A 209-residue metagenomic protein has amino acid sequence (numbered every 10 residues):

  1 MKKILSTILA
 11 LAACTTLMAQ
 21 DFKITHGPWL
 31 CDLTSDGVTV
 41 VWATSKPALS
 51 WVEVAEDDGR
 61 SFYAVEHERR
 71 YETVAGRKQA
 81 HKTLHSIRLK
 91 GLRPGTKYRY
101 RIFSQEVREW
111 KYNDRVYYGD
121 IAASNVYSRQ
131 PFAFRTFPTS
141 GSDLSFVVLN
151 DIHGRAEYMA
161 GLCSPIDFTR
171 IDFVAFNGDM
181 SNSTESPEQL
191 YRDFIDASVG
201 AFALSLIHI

Functional and structural regions predicted by a protein language model:
M1-F22: Bacterial Sec-dependent N-terminal signal peptides
A19-V148, F168-R170: Acidic, histidine-bearing metal-coordination/catalytic regions of metal-dependent phosphoesterases
W42, R170-E185: Active-site beta-strand/loop signature of hydrolases that rely on acidic residues for catalysis
L149-H153, G178-M180: Active-site metal-binding loops of divalent metal-dependent hydrolases
A156-S164: Active-site-proximal loop/helix segments of hydrolase catalytic cores
M159-A160, T184-A197: Metal-dependent catalytic neighborhoods of phosphoester/phosphodiester hydrolases
T169, V199-L204: Short, conserved loop/helix-junction motifs that constitute active-site signature segments in enzyme catalytic cores
I207-I209: Conserved small/polar residues in nucleotide/adenosyl-binding loops
